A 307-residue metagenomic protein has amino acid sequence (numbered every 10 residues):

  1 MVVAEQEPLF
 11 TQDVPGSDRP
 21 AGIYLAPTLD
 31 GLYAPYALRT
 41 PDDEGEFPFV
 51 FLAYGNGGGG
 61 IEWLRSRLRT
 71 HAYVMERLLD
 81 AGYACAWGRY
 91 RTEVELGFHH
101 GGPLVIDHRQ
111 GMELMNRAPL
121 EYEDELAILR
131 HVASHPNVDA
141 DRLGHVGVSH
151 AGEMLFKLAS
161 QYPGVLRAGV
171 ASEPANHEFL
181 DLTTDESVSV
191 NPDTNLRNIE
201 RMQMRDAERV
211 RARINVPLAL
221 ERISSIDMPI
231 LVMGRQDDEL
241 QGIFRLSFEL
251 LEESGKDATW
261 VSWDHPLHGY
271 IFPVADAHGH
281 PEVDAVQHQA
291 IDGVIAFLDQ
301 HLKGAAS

Functional and structural regions predicted by a protein language model:
V3-E44: N-terminal cap/lid segment of alpha/beta-hydrolase-fold proteins
E46-N56: Short beta-strand element of the alpha/beta-hydrolase
G57-Y73, R77-L120, I271-G279: Cap/lid segment of the alpha/beta-hydrolase catalytic domain
V105-H145: Gly/Ser-rich "nucleophile elbow"/oxyanion-hole loop immediately N-terminal to the catalytic nucleophile in hydrolases
F156-M204: Hydrolase active-site cap/lid region
I226, V232-G234: Short beta-strand/loop motif that positions the catalytic acidic residue of the alpha/beta-hydrolase fold
E239-R245: Conserved alpha/beta-hydrolase "acid-adjacent" motif
D257-S307: C-terminal catalytic histidine-bearing segment of alpha/beta-hydrolase fold enzymes
